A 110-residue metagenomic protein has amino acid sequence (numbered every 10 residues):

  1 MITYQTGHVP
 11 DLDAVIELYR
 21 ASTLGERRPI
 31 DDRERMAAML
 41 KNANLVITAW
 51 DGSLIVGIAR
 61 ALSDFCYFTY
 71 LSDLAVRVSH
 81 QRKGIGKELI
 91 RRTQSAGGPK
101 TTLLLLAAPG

Functional and structural regions predicted by a protein language model:
M1-I30: Short amphipathic alpha-helix that is part of the acyltransferase structural core
V15, L71, L103-L105: Generic structural signal for conserved hydrophobic packing positions in ordered secondary structure
D32-R35, G57, Y70, L89: Hydrophobic alpha-helical segments typical of transmembrane helices and their membrane-interface/capping positions
A37-T48, P99-T102: A short helix-loop-beta-strand connector motif used in the catalytic cores of GNAT acetyltransferases and, in some
T48, L54-S63, F68-A75: Conserved beta-strand in the GNAT
Y67, P109-G110: A generic "binding-loop/recognition-motif" signal
V76, R82-S95: Conserved acetyl-CoA-binding loop-helix of GNAT-fold acetyltransferases
I90, S95-A108: Conserved GNAT acetyl-CoA-binding A-motif
